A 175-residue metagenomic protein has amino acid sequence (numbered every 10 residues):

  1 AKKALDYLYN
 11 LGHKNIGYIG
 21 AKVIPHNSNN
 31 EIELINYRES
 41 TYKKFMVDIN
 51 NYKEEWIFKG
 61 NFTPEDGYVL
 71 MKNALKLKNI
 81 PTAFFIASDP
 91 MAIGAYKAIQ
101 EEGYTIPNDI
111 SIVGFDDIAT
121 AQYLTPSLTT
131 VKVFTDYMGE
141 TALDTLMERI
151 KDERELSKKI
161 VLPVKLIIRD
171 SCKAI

Functional and structural regions predicted by a protein language model:
A1-I175: Bacterial carbohydrate/catabolite-sensing allosteric modules
